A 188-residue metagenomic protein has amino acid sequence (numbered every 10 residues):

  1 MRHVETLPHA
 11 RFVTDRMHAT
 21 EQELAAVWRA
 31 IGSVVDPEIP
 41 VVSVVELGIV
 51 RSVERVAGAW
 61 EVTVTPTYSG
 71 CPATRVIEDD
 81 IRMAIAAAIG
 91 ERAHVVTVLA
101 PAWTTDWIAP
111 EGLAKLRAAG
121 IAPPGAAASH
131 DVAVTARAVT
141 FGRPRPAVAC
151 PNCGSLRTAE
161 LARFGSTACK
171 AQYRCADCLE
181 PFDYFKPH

Functional and structural regions predicted by a protein language model:
M1-H188: Domain-level signature for proteins that mediate thiol-based redox and metal-cofactor handling
